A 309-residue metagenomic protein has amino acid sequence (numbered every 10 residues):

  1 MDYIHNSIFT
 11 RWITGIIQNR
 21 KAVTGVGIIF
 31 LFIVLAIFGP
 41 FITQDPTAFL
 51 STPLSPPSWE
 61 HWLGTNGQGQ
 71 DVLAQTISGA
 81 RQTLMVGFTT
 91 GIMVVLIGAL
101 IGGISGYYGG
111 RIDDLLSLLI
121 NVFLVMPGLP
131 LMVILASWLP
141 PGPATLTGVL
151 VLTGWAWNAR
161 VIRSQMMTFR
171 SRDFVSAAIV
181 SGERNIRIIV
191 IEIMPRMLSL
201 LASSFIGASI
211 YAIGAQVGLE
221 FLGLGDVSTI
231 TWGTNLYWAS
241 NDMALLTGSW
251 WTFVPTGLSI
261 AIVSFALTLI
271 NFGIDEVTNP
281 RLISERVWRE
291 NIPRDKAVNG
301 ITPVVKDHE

Functional and structural regions predicted by a protein language model:
M1-T47, L116-L119, R187, M197 (+1 more regions): N-terminal signal-anchor/first transmembrane alpha helix
I13, I37-A74, G225: Short membrane-interfacial helix/loop motifs at transmembrane-helix boundaries
W62, G98, G106-F169, L200-A202: Generic hydrophobic transmembrane alpha-helix motif, especially the helices
V72-Y107, I262-V263: Transmembrane alpha-helix signature in integral membrane proteins
R81-I97, I186-G218: Transmembrane alpha-helices
L124, L135-W138, Q165-M166, G207 (+1 more regions): Glycine-rich helix-loop "coupling/hinge" segments at transmembrane-helix boundaries in multipass transporters
P143, T153, S199-G207, S249-E309: C-terminal transmembrane helix and the adjacent membrane-cytosol boundary/short C-terminal tail of inner/organellar
